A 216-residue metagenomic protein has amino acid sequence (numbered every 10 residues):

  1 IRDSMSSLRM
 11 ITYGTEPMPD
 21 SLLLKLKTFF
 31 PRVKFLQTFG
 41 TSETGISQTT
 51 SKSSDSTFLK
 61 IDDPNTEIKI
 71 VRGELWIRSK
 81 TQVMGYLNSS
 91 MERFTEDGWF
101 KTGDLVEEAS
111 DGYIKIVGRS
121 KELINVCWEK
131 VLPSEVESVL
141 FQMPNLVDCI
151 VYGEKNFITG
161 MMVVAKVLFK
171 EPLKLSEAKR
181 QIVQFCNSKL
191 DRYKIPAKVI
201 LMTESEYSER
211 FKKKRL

Functional and structural regions predicted by a protein language model:
I1-D55: Gly/Ser/Thr-rich phosphate-binding loop
M5-L8, L146, P196: Core-facing hydrophobic residues within beta-strands of well-ordered domains
L36-S42, K60-D63, V151-E154, I200: Beta-strand->loop->alpha-helix junctions that form or flank phosphate-binding loops in nucleotide-handling enzymes
I61, K69-D97, E129-V131: Conserved ATP/PPi-binding loop(s) of AMP-dependent carboxylate-activating enzymes
L75, I114-I116, K213: Hydrophobic "anchor" residues
S79, L105-K194: AMP-binding/adenylate-forming catalytic core of the ANL superfamily
S188-K212: AMP-binding/adenylate-forming catalytic domain of the ANL superfamily
